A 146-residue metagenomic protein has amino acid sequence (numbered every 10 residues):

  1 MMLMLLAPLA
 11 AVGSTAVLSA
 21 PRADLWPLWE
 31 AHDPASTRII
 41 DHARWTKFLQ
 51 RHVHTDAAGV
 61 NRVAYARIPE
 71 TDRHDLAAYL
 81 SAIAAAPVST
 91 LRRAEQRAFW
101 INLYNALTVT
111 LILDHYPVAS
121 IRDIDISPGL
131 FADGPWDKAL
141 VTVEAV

Functional and structural regions predicted by a protein language model:
M2-A11: Bacterial N-terminal signal peptides
G13-A78: N-terminal mature-domain "stem" immediately C-terminal to a signal peptide or N-terminal signal-anchor/transmembrane
P69-V146: Acidic/His-rich structured neighborhood in mature extracellular/periplasmic domains
